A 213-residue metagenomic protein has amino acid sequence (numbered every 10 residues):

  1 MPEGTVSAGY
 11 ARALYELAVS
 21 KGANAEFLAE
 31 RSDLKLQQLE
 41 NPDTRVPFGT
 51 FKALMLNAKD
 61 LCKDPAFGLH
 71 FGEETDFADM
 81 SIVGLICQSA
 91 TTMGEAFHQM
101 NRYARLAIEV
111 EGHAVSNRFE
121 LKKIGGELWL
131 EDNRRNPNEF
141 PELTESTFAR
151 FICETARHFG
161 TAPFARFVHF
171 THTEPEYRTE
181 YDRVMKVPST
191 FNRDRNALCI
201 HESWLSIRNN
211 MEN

Functional and structural regions predicted by a protein language model:
M1-E127: N-terminal low-complexity or simple alpha-helical regulatory segments that function as activation/interaction modules
M93-N213: Alpha-helical bundle regulatory/interaction domains
